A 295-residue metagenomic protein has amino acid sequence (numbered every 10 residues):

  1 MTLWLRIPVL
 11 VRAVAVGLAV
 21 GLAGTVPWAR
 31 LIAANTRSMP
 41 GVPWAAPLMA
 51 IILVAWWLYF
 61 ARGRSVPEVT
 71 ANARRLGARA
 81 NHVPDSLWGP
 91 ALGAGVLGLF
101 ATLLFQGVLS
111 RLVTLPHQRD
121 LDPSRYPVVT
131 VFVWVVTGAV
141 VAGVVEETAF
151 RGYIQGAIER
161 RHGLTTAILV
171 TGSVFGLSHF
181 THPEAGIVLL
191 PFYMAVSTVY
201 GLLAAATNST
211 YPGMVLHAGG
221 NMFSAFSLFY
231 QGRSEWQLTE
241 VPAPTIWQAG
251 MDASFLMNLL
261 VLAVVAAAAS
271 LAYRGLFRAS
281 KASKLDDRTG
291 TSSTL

Functional and structural regions predicted by a protein language model:
V11-A15, P43, W88-G93, F132 (+5 more regions): Hydrophobic alpha-helical transmembrane segments
R12-T70, S86-A91, L121, F255-L262: Alpha-helical transmembrane segments in multi-pass membrane proteins
G24-A29, V188-Q248: Functionally important transmembrane alpha-helices
L31-V42, A71-V145, R160, D287 (+1 more regions): Juxtamembrane helix-loop-helix connectors linking adjacent transmembrane helices in multi-pass membrane enzymes
V145-V170, L202-S209: Membrane-interface helix/loop boundary segments of multi-pass membrane proteins
G163-F180, Y193-M194: Small-polar-interrupted transmembrane alpha-helices in polytopic inner-membrane proteins
H179-I187: Membrane-interface helix caps and helix-loop-helix hairpins in membrane proteins
A218-L295: C-terminal membrane module of polytopic membrane proteins
